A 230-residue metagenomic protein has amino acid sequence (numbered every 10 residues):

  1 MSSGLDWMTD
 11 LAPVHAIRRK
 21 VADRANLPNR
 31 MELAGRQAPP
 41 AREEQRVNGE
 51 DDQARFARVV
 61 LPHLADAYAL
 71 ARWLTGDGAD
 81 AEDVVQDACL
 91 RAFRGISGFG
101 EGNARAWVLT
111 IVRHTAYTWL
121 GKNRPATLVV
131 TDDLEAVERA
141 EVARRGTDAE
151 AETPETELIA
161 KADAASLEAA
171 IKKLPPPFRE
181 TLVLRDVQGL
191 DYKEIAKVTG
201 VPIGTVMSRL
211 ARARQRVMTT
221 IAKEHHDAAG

Functional and structural regions predicted by a protein language model:
M1-P62, G121, T127-P177, L190-G200 (+1 more regions): Intrinsic, short, N-terminal disordered tails of RNA polymerase sigma-factor systems
V59-G78, F93-G95, I171, A222-K223: Amphipathic, Lys/Arg- and hydrophobic-enriched alpha-helical face
A67, A71, V108, V112-L120: Hydrophobic-face residues of short alpha-helical interaction/recognition segments
A79, K193, G204-M207: Residues within helix-turn-helix
D83-L90, R94, G102-H114: Structural recognition of an alpha-helix C-terminal capping motif at a helix-to-coil junction
Q86, S97, R113, G121 (+4 more regions): Residue-level detection of the helix-turn-helix DNA-binding "recognition helix"
T181-R185: A short pre-motif secondary-structure segment
